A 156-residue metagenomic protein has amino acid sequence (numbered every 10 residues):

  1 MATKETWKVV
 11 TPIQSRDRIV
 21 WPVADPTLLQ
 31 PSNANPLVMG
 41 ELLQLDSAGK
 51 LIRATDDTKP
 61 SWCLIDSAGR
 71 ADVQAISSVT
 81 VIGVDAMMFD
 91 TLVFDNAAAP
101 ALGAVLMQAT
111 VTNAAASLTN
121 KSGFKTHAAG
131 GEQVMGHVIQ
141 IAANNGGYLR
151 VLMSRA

Functional and structural regions predicted by a protein language model:
M1-A156: Surface-exposed, low-hydrophobicity beta-strand/loop segments enriched in small/polar/acidic residues
